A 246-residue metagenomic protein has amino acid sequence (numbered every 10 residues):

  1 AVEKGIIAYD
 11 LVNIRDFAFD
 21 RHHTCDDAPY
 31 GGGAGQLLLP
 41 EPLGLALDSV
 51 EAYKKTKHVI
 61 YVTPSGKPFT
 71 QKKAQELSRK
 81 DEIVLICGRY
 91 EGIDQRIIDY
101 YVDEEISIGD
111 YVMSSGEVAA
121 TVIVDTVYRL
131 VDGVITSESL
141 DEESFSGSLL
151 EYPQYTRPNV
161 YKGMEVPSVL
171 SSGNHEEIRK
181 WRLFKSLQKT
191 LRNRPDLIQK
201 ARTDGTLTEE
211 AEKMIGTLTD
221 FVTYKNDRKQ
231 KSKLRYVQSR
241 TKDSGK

Functional and structural regions predicted by a protein language model:
A1-V50, E176-Q199: N-terminal nucleotide/polyanion-binding subdomain common to many enzyme families
D10-V12, H58-I60, I83-V84, E104-I106: Hydrophobic/aromatic beta-strand patches that form the interior of the parallel beta-sheet core in alpha/beta enzyme
I14, V62-S65, C87-Y90, G109 (+1 more regions): Fold-independent oxyanion-binding glycine-rich loops and adjacent beta-strand/coil segments at enzyme active sites
A34-L37, P68, Y90, D94 (+5 more regions): Gly/Ser/Thr-rich beta-alpha loop segments that engage phosphate groups in nucleotides
L37-R89, Q95, D132-G133: S-adenosyl-L-methionine/SAH cofactor-binding core of RNA-modifying enzymes
I97-E143: Structured adenosyl-cofactor binding patch, chiefly the S-adenosyl-L-methionine
V118, L130-V169: Internal, active-site/partner-interface "lid" segment
P158-K246: SAM-dependent methyltransferases
